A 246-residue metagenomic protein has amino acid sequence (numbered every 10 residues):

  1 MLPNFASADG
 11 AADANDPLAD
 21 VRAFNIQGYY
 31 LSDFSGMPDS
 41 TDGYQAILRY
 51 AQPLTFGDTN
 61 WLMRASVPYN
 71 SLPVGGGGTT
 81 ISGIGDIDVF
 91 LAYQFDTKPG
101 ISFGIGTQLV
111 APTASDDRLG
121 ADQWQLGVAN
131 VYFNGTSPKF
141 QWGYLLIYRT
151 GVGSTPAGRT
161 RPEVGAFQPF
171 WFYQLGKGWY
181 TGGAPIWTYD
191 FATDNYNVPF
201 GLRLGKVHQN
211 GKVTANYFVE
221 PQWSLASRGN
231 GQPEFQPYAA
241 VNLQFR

Functional and structural regions predicted by a protein language model:
M1-P3: Bacterial N-terminal signal peptides
F5-R246: Transmembrane beta-barrel domains of Gram-negative outer membranes and organellar outer membranes
